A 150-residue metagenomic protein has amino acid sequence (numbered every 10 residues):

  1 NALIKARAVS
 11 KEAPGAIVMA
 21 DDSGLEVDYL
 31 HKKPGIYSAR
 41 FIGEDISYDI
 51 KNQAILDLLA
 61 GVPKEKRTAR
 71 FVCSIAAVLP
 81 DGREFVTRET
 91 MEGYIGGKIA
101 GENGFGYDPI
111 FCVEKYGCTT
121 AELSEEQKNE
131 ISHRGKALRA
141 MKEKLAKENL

Functional and structural regions predicted by a protein language model:
N1-L150: Anionic-ligand binding patches
